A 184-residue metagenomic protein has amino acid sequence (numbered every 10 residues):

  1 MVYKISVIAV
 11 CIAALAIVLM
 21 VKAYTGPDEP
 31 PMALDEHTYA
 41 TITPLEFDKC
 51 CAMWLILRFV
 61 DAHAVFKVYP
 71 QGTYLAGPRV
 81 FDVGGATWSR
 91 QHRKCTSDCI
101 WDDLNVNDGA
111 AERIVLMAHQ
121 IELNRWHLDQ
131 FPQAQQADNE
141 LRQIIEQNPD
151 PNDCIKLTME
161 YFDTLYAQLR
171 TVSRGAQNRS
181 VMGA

Functional and structural regions predicted by a protein language model:
M1-V7: Feature marks short, highly hydrophobic, charge-poor N-terminal signal-anchor/signal peptide-like helices that anchor
I8-M20: Hydrophobic membrane-insertion alpha-helices, especially the h-region of bacterial N-terminal signal peptides
Y24-E36: Ser/Thr/Pro/Gly-rich low-complexity linker/stalk segments immediately outside membranes or between
A33-E36, M53, D61, Q71-H92: Conserved non-transmembrane functional hotspots
E36-L57: N-terminal, charge-rich interaction modules
K67-Y69: A short, structured beta-strand/loop element
P78-V115: A recognition module on extended beta-rich or small alphabeta surfaces enriched in W/G with H and D/E
D103-A184: A charged, amphipathic interaction segment
